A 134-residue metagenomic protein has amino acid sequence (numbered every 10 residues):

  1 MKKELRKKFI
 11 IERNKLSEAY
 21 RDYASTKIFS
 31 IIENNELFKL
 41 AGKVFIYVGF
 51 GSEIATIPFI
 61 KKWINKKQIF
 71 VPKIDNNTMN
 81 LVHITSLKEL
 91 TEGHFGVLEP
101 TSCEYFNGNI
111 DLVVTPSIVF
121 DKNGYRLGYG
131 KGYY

Functional and structural regions predicted by a protein language model:
M1-F106: N-terminal active-site beta-alpha-beta segment that forms phosphate/nucleotide-binding and substrate-recognition loops
K15, G108-V113, K122-Y125: Surface-exposed, charge/polar-rich loops and edge strands
I46, T115-P116: Redox-cofactor binding/interface segments in oxidoreductases and associated redox assembly factors
P100-T115, G132-Y134: Short flexible/disordered coil segments
N123-Y134: Membrane-associated lipid acylation/remodeling enzymes share a hydrophobic transmembrane-juxtamembrane segment
